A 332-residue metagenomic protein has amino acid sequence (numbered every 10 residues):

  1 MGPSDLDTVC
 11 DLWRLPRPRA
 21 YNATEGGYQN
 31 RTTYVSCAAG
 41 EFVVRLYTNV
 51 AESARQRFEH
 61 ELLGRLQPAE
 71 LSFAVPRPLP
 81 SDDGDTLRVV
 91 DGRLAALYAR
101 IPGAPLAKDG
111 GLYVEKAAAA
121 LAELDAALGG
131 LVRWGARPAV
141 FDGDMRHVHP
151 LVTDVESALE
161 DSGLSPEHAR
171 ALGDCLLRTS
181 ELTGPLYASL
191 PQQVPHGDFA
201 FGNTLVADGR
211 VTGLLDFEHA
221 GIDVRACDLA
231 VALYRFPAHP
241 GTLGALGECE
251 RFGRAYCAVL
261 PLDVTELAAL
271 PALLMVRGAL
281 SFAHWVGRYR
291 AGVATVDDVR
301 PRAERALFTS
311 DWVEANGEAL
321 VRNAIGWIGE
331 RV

Functional and structural regions predicted by a protein language model:
M1-D82, R210, G326-V332: Conserved NTP-binding catalytic cores of kinases and kinase-like/nucleotidyltransferase enzymes across multiple kinase
G2-W13, R133-W134, L151-G197: An alpha-helical support segment within catalytic cores of ATP-dependent transferases
E25-A38, V43-V44, P78, S180-C227 (+2 more regions): Active-site acidic catalytic loop and adjacent metal/ATP-binding pocket of ATP-dependent phosphoryl transfer enzymes
C37-G135: ATP-binding pocket architecture of kinase catalytic cores
A107-E167, Q192: A cross-family kinase active-site recognition segment
D154-D161, S281-V332: ATP/Mg2+ or Mg2+-diphosphate-binding catalytic cores that bind nucleotide phosphates or diphosphates via glycine-rich
A226-P261, M275-V293: Active-site activation/catalytic loop segments of kinase-like enzymes and analogous catalytic loops in related
L262-L274: All-alpha amphipathic helical-bundle segments outside canonical DNA-binding/catalytic cores that form hydrophobic
